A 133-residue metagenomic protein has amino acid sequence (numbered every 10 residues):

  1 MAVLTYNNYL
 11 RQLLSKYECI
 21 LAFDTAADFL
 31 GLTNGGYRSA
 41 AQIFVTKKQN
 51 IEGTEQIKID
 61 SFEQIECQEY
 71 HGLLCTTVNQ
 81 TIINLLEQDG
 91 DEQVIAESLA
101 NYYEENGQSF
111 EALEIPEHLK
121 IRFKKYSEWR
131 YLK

Functional and structural regions predicted by a protein language model:
M1-H71, E105-Q108: Short gly/ser-rich loop at a beta-strand->alpha-helix junction or flexible surface loop bordering the NTP-binding
S39, I59-K133: Hydrophobic alpha-helical interaction segments
